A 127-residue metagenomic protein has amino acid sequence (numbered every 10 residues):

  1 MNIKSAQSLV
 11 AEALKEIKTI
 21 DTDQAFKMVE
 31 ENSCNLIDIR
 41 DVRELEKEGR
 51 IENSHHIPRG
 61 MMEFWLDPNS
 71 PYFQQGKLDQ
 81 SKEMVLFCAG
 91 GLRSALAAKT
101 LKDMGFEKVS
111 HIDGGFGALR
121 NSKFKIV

Functional and structural regions predicted by a protein language model:
M1-C34, V42-E83, L92-V127: Rhodanese-like catalytic fold shared by cysteine-dependent sulfurtransferases and DSP/PTP-type phosphatases
I37: Active-site flanking residues adjacent to catalytic metal/cofactor-binding acidic residues
F87: Short, surface-exposed ligand- or partner-binding patches at beta-edge/loop junctions that are enriched in aromatics
